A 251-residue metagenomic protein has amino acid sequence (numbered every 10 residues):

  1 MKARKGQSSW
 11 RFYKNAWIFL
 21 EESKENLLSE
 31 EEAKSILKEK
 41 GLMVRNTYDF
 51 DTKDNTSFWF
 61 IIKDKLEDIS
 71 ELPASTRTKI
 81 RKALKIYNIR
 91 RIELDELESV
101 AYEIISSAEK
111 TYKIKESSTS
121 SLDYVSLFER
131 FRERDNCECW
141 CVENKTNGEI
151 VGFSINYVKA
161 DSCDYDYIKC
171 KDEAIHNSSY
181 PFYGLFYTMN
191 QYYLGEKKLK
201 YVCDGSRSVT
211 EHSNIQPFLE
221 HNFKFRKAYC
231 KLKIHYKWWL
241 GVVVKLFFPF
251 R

Functional and structural regions predicted by a protein language model:
M1-F12, T47-T52, I62-H176, Y193: A conserved beta-strand-loop-helix scaffold within acyl/acetyltransferase catalytic domains
M1-L27, K34-M43, Y48-I86, Y201 (+1 more regions): Terminal substrate-recognition subdomain of acyl/acetyltransferases
N26-K34, S121-L127, F182-T188: Well-ordered, non-membrane alpha-helical segments in soluble/globular domains
I105-A108, S126-E133, P181, P217-F218 (+1 more regions): Short alpha-helical interface elements
N136-V242: Aromatic (often tryptophan-rich) hydrophobic motifs at membrane interfaces
